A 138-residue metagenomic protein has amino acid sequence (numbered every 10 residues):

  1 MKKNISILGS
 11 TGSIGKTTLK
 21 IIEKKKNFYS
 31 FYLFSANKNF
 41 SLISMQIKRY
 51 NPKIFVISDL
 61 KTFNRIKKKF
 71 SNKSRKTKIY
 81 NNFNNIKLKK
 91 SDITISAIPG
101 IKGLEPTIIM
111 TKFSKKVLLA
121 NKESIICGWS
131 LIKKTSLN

Functional and structural regions predicted by a protein language model:
M1-K53: N-terminal Rossmann-like dinucleotide-binding module
A36-N37, D59-T62, F83-N85, K122-I125: Short, acidic/turn-prone active-site loops that include or flank metal/cofactor- and phosphate-binding residues
M45-Q46, R65-K73, L131-K134: Short, aromatic/basic amphipathic alpha-helical patches
N51-I54, K73-T77, F113-K116, N138: A short helix->loop->beta-strand "cap" motif at the edges of active sites that frequently abuts
V56-S58, R75-N84: Short acidic-hydrophobic, aromatic-tinged amphipathic segments that line or gate anion-handling sites
I66, G100-F113, K122-N138: Rossmann-fold NAD(P)-binding glycine/threonine-rich loop
Y80-M110: Beta-loop-alpha module in the N-terminal Rossmann-like domain of NAD(P)-dependent dehydrogenases, especially those
